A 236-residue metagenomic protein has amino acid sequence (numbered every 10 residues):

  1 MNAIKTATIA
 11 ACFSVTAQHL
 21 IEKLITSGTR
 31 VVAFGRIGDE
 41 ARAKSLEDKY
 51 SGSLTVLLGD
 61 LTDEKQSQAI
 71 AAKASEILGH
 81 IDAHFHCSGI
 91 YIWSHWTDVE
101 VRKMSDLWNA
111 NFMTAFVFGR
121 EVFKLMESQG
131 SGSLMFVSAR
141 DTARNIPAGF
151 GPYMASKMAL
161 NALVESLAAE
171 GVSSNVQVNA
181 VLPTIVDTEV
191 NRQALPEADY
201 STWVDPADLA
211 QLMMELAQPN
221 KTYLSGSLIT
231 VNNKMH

Functional and structural regions predicted by a protein language model:
K5-T6, H80-I81, M126-A139, S173-V176 (+1 more regions): Active-site loop of short-chain dehydrogenase/reductase
A10, I81-G89, N111, F136 (+1 more regions): Rossmann-fold scaffold of SDR-type NAD(P)-dependent oxidoreductases
F13-S14: Conserved glycine-rich cofactor-binding loop
S27-A43: Conserved glycine-rich Rossmann-like NAD(P)H-binding loop of the short-chain dehydrogenase/reductase
S75-E76, A110-S128, A168-A169, Q218: Amphipathic alpha-helical dimer-interface segment in Rossmann-like NAD(P)H-dependent oxidoreductases
I90, T97-V117, M135, L160: Catalytic Tyr-X3-Lys loop
S133-A159, V164-E165, A169-V172: Catalytic loop of short-chain dehydrogenase/reductase
S173-S174, A180-V181, T188, E197-H236: C-terminal helical subdomain
